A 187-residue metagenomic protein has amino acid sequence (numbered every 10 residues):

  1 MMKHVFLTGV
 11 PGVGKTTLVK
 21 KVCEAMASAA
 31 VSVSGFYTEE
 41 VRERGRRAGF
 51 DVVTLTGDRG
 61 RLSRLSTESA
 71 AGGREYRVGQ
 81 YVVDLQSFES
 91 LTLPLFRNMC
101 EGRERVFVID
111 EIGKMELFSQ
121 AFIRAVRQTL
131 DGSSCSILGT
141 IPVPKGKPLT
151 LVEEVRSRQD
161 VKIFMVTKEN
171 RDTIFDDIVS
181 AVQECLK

Functional and structural regions predicted by a protein language model:
M1, P94-E101, I112-K187: Replace "adjacent to P-loop NTPase cores in ATP/GTP-dependent enzymes" with "adjacent to NTP-binding cores
L7: Hydrophobic anchor at the beta1->P-loop junction of P-loop NTPases
V10: P-loop (Walker A) phosphate-binding loop of NTP-binding proteins
K15: Conserved lysine of the Walker
L18, V22: Hydrophobic positions on the alpha1 helix immediately C-terminal to the Walker A/P-loop
E24-Y76: N-terminal phosphate/diphosphate-binding loop that engages ATP/GTP or pyrophosphate donors across diverse enzyme folds
D58-R105: Helix-adjacent hinge/juxtasegments
F107-D110: Hydrophobic positions in the central parallel beta-sheet of the AAA+
